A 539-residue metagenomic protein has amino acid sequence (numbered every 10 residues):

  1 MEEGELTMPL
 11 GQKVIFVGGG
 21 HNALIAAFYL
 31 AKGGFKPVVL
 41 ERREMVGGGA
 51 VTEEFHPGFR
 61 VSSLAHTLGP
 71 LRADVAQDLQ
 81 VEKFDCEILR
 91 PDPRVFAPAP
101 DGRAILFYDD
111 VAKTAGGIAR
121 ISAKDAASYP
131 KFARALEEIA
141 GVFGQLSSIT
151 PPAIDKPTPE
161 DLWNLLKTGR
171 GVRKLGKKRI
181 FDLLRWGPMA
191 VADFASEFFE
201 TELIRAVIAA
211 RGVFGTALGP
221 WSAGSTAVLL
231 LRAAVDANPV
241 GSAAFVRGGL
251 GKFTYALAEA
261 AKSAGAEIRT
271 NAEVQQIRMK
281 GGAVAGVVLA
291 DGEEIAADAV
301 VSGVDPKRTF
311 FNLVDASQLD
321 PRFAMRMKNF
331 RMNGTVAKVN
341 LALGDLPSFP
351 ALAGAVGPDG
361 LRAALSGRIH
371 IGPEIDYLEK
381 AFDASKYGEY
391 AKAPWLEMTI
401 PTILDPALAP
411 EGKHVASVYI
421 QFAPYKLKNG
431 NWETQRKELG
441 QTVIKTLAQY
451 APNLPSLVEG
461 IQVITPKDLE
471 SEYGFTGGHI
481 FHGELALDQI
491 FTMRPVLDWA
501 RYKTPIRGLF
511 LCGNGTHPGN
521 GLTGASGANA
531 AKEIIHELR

Functional and structural regions predicted by a protein language model:
E2-V14, K32-G33, I490-T492, V496-L497 (+1 more regions): Extreme N-terminal leader/targeting segments of oxidoreductases
P9-D155: N-terminal glycine-rich phosphate/pyrophosphate-binding loop and immediately adjacent elements
V81-D85, L313-S417, D468, G474-T492 (+1 more regions): FAD cofactor-binding and catalytic pocket of flavoenzymes
E137-A264, F475-I490: Active-site/ligand-binding neighborhood in enzyme catalytic cores
T201, R205-W221, G372, F382 (+2 more regions): A glycine-rich dinucleotide-binding beta-alpha-beta segment and adjacent secondary-structure elements that constitute
A243-A256, A260-A264, I277-R278, V288-A353: Glycine-rich loop(s) and the adjacent beta-strand/alpha-helix scaffold that form part
T270-A285: A conserved short coil-to-beta-strand element within the FAD-binding core of flavoproteins
N514-I535: A conserved FAD-binding loop/helix module that cradles the flavin
